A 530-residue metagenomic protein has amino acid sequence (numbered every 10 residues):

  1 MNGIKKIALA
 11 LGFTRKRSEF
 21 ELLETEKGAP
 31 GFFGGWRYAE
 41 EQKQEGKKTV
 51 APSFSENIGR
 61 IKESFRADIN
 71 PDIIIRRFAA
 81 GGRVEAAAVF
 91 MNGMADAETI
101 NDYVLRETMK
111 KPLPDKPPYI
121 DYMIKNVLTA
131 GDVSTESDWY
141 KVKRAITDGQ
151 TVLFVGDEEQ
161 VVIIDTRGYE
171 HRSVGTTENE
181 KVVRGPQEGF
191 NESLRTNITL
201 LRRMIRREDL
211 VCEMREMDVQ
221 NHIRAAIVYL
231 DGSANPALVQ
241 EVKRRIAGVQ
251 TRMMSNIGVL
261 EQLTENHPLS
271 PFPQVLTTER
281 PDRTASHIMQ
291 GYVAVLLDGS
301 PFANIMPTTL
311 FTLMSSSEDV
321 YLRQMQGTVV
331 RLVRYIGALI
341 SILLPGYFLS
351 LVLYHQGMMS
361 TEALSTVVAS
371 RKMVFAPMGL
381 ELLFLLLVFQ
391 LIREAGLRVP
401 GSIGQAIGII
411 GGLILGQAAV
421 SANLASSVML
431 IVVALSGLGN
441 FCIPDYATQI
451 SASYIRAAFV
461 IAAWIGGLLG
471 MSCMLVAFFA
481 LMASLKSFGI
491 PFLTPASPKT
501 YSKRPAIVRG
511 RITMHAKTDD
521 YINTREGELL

Functional and structural regions predicted by a protein language model:
M1-L343, T361, L481-L530: Membrane-embedded alpha-helical signal segments
Y347, G357-L530: Generic detector of multi-pass transmembrane helix bundles and their immediately adjacent loops in polytopic membrane
